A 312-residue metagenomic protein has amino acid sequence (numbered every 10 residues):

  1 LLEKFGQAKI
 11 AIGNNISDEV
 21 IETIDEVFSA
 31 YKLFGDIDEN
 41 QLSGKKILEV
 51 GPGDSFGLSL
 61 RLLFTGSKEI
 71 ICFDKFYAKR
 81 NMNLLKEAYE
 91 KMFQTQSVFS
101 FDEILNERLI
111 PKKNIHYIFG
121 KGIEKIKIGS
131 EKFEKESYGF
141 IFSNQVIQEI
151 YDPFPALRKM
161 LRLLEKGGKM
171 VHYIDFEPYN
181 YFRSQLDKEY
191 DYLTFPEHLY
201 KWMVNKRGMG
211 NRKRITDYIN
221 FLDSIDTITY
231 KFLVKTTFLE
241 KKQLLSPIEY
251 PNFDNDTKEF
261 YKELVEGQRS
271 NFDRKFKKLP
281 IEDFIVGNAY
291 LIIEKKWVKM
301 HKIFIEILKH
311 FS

Functional and structural regions predicted by a protein language model:
S43-D54: Conserved class I S-adenosyl-L-methionine
Y89-I126: S-adenosyl-L-methionine
Y117, I219-D223, T229-S312: A C-terminal cap/extension of S-adenosyl-L-methionine-dependent methyltransferases that defines the acceptor-substrate
I126-I141: A short acidic, Gly/Pro-enriched loop at the edge of an enzyme's catalytic core that lines a small-molecule cofactor
G139-Y151: A short SAM/SAH-binding and catalytic strip from SAM-dependent methyltransferases
F154-K166: A short glycine-rich, Lys/Arg-flanked "PGG" loop and its adjoining helix->strand segment in the class I
K169-P196: Conserved class I S-adenosyl-L-methionine
H198-T216: Acceptor-substrate binding/catalytic loop of class I
